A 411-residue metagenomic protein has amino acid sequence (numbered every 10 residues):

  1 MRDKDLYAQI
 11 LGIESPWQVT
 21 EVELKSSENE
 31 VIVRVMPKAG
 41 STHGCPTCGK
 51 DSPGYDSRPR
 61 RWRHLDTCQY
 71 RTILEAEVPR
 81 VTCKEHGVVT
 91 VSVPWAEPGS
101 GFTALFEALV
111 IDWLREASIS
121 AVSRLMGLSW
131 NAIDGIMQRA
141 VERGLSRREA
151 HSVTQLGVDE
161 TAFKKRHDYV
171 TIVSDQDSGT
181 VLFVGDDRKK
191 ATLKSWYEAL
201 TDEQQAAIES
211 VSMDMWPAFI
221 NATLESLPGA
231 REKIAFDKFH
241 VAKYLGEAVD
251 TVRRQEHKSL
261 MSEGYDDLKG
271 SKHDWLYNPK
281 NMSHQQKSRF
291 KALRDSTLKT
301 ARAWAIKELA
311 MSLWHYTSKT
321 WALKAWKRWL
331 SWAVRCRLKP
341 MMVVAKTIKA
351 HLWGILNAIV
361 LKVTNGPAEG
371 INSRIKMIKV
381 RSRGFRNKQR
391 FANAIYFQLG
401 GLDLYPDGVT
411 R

Functional and structural regions predicted by a protein language model:
M1-V88: Short, conserved DNA-binding cores of transcription-related domains
T42, T47, P53, K165-H167 (+5 more regions): Acidic/histidine-rich catalytic cores and adjacent linkers of DNA breakage/strand-transfer/modification proteins
G49, P53-H167, A206, N221 (+1 more regions): Short, positively charged, Gly/Tyr-enriched micro-motifs that form contact patches at catalytic or ligand/partner
T90-P94, S174-T180: Gly-rich Lys/Arg/Thr-decorated short loops/hinges at beta-loop-alpha junctions or inter-strand turns that position
G99-F102, L182-Q204, S210: Active-site beta-loop-alpha junctions of metal-dependent nucleic acid enzymes, especially the RNase H-like/DDE
S129, A140-G144, M215, V252 (+1 more regions): The DNA-recognition helices of helix-turn-helix-type DNA-binding domains
T192, W196-A199, A218-S226, Y244-T251: Alpha-helical scaffold elements adjacent to nucleotide-binding pockets in ATP/GTP-utilizing enzyme cores
K238-S262: Short alpha-helix plus adjacent loop in nuclease-associated cores
